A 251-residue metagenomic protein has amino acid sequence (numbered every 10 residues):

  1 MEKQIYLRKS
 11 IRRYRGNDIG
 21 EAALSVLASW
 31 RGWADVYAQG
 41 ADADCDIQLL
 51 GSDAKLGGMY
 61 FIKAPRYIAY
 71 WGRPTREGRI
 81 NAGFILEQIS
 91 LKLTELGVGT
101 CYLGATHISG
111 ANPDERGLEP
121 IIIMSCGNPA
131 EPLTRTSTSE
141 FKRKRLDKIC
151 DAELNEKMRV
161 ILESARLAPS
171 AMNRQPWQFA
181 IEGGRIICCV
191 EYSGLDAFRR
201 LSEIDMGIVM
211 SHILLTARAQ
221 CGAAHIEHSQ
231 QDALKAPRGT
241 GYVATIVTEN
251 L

Functional and structural regions predicted by a protein language model:
M1-L251: Acidic, surface-exposed loops and disordered segments
